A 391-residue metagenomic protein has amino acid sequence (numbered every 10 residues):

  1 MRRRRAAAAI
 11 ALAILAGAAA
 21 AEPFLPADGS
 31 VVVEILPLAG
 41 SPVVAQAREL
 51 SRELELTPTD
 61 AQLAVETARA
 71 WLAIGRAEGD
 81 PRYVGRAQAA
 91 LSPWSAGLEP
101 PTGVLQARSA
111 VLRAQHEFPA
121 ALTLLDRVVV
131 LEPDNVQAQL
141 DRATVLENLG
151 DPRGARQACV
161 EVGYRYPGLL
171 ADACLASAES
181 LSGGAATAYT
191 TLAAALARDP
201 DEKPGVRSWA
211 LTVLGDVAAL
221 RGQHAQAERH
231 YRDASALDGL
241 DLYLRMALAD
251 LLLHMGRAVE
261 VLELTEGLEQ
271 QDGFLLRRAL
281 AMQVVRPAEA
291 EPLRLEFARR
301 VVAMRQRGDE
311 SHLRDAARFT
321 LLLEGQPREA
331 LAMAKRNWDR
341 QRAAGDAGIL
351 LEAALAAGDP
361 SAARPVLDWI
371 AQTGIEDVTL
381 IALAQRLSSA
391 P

Functional and structural regions predicted by a protein language model:
A20-G103: N-terminal leader/linker segments that initiate helical-solenoid repeat arrays
V43, A77, P81-V84, F118 (+7 more regions): TPR-repeat structural position
P58, L98-P100, P133, Y166-P167 (+5 more regions): Short coil turns that delineate tetratricopeptide repeat
E66, A107, D141, C174-L175 (+5 more regions): Canonical tetratricopeptide repeat
R69, R76, A110, T144 (+7 more regions): Residue-level recognition of tetratricopeptide repeat
A73, D80, A114, N148-L149 (+8 more regions): Register position in tetratricopeptide repeats
